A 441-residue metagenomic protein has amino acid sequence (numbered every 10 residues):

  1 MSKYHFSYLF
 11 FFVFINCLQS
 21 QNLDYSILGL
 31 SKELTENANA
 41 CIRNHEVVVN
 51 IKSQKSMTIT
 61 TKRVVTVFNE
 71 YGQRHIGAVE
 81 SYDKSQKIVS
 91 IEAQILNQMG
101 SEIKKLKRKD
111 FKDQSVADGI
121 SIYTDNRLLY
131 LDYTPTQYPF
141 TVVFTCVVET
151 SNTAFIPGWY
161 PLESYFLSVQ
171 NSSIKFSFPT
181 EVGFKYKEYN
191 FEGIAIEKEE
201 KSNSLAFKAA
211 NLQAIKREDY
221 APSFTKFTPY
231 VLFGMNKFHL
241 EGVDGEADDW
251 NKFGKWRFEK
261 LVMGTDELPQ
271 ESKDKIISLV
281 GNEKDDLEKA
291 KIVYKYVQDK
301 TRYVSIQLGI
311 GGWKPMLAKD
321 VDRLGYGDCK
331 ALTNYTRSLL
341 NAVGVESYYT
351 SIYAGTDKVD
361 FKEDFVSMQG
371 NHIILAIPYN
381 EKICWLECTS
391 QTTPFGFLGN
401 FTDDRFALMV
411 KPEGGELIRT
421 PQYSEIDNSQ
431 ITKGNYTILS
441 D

Functional and structural regions predicted by a protein language model:
M1-L23: Bacterial Sec-dependent N-terminal signal peptides
Q21-E80, Q422-D441: Early extracytoplasmic/domain-onset interaction patches
N22-S26, E149-Y160, S164-I306: Secretory-pathway-linked proteins and extracytosolic
N22-Y25, E80-D110, S168-Y186: Solvent-exposed beta-hairpin/edge-strand motifs
N50-G77, S81-V89, E102, P139-F140 (+4 more regions): Primarily extracytoplasmic ectodomains and periplasmic/lumenal surface modules that are beta-strand-rich
I91-L162, F191-T228, K433-T437: A surface-exposed beta-strand-loop module
P269-D274, R302-G325, G355, V366: Short, conserved helix/loop micro-motifs enriched in His/Cys and acidic residues
K295, A331-P421: Hydrophobic/aromatic-rich core segments of domains that either
